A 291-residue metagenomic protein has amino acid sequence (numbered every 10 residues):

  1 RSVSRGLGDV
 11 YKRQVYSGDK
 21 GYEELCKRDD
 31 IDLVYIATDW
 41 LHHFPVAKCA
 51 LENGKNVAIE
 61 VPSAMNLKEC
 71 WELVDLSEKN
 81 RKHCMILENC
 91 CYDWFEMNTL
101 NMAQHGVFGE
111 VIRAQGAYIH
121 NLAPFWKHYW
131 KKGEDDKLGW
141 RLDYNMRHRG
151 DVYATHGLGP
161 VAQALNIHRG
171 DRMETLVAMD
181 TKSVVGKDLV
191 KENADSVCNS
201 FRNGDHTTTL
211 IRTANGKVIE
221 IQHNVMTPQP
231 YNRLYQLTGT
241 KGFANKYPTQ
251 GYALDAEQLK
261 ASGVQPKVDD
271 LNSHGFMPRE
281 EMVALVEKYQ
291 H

Functional and structural regions predicted by a protein language model:
R1-Y11: Single conserved hydrophobic/aromatic residue that forms the stacking wall/gate of nucleotide- or nucleobase-binding
V10, L33, D39-W40, F44-Y92 (+1 more regions): Beta-strand-loop-alpha-helix segment that lines the small-molecule cofactor/substrate pocket of alpha/beta enzymes
R13-I31: A structured beta-alpha segment of the ubiquitous adenosine-cofactor-binding alpha/beta core
E23-C26, A47-L51, V74, L100 (+3 more regions): Non-transmembrane alpha-helical segments in soluble domains of secreted/periplasmic/extracellular proteins
H83-M85, C90-F201: Predominantly a Rossmann-like dinucleotide-binding segment in NAD(P)-dependent oxidoreductases
V185-G204, R212-T213, K241-H291: C-terminal glycine/acidic-rich active-site capping loop/insertion
I221-N232: Glycine-rich phosphate/pyrophosphate-binding beta-alpha loops
